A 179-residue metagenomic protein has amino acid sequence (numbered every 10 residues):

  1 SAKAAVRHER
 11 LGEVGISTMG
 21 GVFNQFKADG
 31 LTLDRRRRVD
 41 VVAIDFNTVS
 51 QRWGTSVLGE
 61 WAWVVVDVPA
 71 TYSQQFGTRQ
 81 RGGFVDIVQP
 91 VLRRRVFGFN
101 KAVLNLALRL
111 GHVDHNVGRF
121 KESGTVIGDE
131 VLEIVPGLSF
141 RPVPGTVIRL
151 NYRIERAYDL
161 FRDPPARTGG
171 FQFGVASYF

Functional and structural regions predicted by a protein language model:
S1-G77: Surface-exposed beta-loop-beta
S1-K3, A43-D45, F84-D86, V135 (+1 more regions): Membrane-embedded beta-strand positions in outer-membrane beta-barrel channels/transporters
H8, T18-N24, S50, W61-D67 (+4 more regions): Transmembrane beta-strands of outer-membrane beta-barrel pores
E9-V14, Q51-G54, L92-L104, G145: Short loop/turn motifs that connect adjacent beta-strands in outer-membrane beta-barrel proteins
G12-I16, T55-G59, V85, L104-L108 (+3 more regions): Transmembrane beta-strands of outer-membrane beta-barrel proteins
Q25-K27, Q74, V88-R141, R149: Outer membrane beta-barrel transmembrane domains
R38-V42, R79-G83, E130-I134, R167-F171: Residues that define the transmembrane beta-barrel architecture of outer-membrane proteins
I87, A166-F179: Outer-membrane beta-barrel "beta-signal"
